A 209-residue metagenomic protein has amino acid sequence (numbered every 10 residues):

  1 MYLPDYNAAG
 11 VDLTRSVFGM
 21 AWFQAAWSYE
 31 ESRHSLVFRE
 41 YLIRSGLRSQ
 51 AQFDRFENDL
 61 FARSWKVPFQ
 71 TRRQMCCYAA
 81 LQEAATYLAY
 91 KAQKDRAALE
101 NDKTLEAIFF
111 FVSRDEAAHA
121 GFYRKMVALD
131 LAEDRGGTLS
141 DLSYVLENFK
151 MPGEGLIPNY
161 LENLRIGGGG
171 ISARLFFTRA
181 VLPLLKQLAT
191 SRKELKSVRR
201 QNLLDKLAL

Functional and structural regions predicted by a protein language model:
M1-L209: Non-heme di-metal
